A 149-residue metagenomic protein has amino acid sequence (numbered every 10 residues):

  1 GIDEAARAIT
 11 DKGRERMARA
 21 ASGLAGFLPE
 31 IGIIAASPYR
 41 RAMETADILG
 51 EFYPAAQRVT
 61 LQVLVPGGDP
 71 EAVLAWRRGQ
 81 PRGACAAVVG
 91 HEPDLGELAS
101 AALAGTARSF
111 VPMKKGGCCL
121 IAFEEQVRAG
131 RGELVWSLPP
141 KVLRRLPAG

Functional and structural regions predicted by a protein language model:
G1-E71, S109, M113-K115, L146-G149: Active-site-proximal alpha-helix that buttresses catalytic centers in soluble enzyme cores
G23, I48-F52, W76, L98-A101 (+2 more regions): Alpha-helical structural signal in soluble globular domains
A72-G79: Short, surface-exposed amphipathic charged segments that create phosphate/polyanion-binding patches used for binding
R82-G90: Generic beta-sheet signal
L103-E133, S137-P140: Domain-level recognition of soluble alpha/beta enzyme cores, biased toward histidine phosphatases/phosphomutases
